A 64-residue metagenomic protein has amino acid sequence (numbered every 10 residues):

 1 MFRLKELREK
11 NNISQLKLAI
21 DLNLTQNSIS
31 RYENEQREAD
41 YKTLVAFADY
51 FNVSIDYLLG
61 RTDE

Functional and structural regions predicted by a protein language model:
M1-K10: A short, Lys/Arg-rich alpha-helix, primarily the initiator
K10, D49, L59-E64: Short, charged recognition helix plus adjacent turn of helix-turn-helix-like nucleic-acid-binding domains
N11, D40: Flexible coil/turn residues that form the inter-helical turn or adjacent wing/linker of helix-turn-helix
I13-R31: Short alpha-helical DNA-recognition segment
K42-Y57: DNA major-groove recognition helix of helix-turn-helix/homeodomain DNA-binding modules
